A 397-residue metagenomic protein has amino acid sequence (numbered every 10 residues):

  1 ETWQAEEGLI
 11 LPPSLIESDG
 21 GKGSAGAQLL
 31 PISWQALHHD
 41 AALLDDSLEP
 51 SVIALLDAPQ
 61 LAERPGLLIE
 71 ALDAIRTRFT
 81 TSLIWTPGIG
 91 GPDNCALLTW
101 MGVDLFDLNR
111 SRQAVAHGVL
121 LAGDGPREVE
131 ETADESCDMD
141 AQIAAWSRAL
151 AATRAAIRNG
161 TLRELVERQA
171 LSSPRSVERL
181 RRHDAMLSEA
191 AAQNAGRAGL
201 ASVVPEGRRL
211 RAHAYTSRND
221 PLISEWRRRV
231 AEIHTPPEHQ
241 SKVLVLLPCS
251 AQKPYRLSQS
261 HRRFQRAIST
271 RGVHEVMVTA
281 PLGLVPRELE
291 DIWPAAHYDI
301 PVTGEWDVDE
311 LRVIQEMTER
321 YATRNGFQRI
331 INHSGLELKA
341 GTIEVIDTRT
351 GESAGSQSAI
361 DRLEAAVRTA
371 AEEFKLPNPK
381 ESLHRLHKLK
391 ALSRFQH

Functional and structural regions predicted by a protein language model:
E1-A25, R209-E238, S250, Y255-I268 (+2 more regions): Non-catalytic, usually N-terminal nucleic-acid engagement modules in DNA/RNA processing proteins
E1-T2, S14-G20, L37-D45, P65-A74 (+5 more regions): Well-ordered, non-membrane alpha-helical segments in soluble/globular domains
E7-C137: Glycine-rich phosphate/ribose-binding loops and adjacent secondary-structure elements that form binding surfaces
I16-E17, Q35-H38, A58-E63, A251-R256 (+4 more regions): Short acidic, S/G/P-rich loop/turn micro-motifs used as interaction or catalytic elements
C95-T99, H117-V119, Y255-H261, R287-I292 (+1 more regions): A short acidic (Asp/Glu
D134-S250, L257-S260: C-terminal extensions of enzymes
A296-I330, S382-S393: Extended, charge-rich low-complexity interaction segments
L336-F395: Peripheral docking tails and interdomain loops at the edges of cofactor- or intermediate-handling domains
